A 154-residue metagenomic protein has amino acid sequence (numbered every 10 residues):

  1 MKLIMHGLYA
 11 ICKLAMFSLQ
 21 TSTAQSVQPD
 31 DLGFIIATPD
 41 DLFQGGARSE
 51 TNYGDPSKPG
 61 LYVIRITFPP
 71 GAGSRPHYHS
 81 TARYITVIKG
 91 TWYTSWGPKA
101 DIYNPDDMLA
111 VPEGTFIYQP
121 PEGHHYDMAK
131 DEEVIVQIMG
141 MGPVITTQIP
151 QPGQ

Functional and structural regions predicted by a protein language model:
M1-G7: Positively charged n-region of N-terminal signal peptides that target proteins for export
G7-S18: Bacterial N-terminal signal peptides
S22-Y62, P105, Q151-Q154: A short, N-terminal "cap"/entry segment at the start of jelly-roll beta-barrel domains of the cupin/DSBH fold
Y62-H79, V111, P120-P121: Conserved short histidine dyad/triad with adjacent acidic residue
P69-P70, H79-D101: Glycine- and acidic-residue-biased ligand/ion/polar-headgroup-sensing regions
S74-P76, T94-S95, Q119, H124-K130: Short beta-strand His + acidic residue motifs that chelate non-heme Fe in jelly-roll/DSBH and cupin folds
A100-E122: Short acidic-glycine-tyrosine-enriched beta hairpin
D106, M128-Q154: Double-stranded beta-helix
